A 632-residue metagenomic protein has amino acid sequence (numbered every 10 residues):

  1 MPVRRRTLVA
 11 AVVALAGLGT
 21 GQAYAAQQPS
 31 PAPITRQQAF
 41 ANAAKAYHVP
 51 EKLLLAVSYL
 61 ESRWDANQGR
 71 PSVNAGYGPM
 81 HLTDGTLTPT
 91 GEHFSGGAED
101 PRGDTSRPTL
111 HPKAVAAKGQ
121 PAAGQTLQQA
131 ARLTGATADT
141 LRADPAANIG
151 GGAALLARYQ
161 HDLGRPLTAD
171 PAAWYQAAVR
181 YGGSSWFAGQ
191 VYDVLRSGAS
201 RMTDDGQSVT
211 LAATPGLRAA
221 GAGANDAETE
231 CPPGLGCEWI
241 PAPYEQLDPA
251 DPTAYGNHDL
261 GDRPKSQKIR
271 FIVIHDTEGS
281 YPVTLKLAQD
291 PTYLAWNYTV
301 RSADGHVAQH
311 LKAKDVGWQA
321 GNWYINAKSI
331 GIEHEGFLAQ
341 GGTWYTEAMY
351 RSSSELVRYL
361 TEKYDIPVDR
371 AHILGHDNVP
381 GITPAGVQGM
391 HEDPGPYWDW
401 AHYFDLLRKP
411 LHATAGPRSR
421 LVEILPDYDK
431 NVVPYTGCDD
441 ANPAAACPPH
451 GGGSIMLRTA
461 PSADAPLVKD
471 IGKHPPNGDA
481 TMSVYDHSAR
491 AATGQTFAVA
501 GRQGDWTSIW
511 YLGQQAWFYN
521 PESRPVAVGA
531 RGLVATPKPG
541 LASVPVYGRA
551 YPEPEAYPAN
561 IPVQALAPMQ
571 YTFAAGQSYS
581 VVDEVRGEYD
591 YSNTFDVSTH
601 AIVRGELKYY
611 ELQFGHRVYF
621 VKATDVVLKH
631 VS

Functional and structural regions predicted by a protein language model:
M1-Q27: Secretory targeting and sorting signals
R5-L15, S462-H474: Sec-dependent N-terminal signal peptides
Q28-S197: Catalytic glycan-binding domains that act on GlcNAc-containing polysaccharides
S30-T35, Q207-G321, Q514, N520-E522 (+1 more regions): N-terminal catalytic cores of peptidoglycan-degrading enzymes
L53-A56, P79-H81, R270-D276, A295-V300 (+4 more regions): Structural recognition of the beta-strand scaffold that forms the well-ordered cores of secreted hydrolase catalytic
A188-P243, G342-H450: Basic/polar, cationic surfaces and motifs that engage anionic cell-wall and phosphate/carboxylate ligands
A489-P521, T572-K629: SH3/SH3-like beta-barrel superfamily modules
P521-P562: Intrinsically disordered, low-complexity linker and terminal regions at domain boundaries
